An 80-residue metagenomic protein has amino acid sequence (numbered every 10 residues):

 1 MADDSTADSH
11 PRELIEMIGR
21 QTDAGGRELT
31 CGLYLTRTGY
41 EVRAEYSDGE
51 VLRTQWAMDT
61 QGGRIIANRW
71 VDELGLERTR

Functional and structural regions predicted by a protein language model:
M1-Y40: Short N-terminal "domain-start" leader segments that mark the transition from disordered tails or signal peptides into
E16-G19, L52, D72: N-terminal non-cleavable signal-anchor helices
R20, R53-Q55, I66: Secondary-structure boundary/capping motif
Y40-E41, T60-W70: Short, surface-exposed linear segments at secondary-structure transitions and domain or protein termini
R43-S47: A generic structural motif
D48-G62, L76: A short, exposed loop/beta-hairpin motif centered on an aromatic-Gly-Thr core
R69-R80: Short arginine-rich
